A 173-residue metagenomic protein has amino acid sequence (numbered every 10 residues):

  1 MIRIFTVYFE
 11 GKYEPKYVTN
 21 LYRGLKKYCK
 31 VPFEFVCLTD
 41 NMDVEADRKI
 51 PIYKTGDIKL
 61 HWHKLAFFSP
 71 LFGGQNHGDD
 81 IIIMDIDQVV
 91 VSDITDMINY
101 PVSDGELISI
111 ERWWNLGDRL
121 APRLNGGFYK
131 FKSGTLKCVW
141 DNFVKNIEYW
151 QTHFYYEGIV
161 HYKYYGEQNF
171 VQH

Functional and structural regions predicted by a protein language model:
M1-I58, G73-H77, S133: N-terminal anchoring/stem segment of glycosyltransferases
E14-Y17, I58-W62, L116-L124: Short, charged, surface-exposed secondary-structure boundary motifs
T19, W62, A66, Y165-H173: A structural signal for well-ordered alpha-helical segments within the folded catalytic domains of diverse enzymes
V31, E45, K64, M84 (+2 more regions): Residues that flank catalytic or metal-binding motifs in active/ligand-binding sites
D43, K49-P51, T55, W62-N115: GT-A fold catalytic core of metal-dependent nucleotide-sugar glycosyltransferases, centered on the diacidic
S69, K130-K132: Short, well-ordered beta-strand micro-motif
I108-K130: Short beta-strand-to-loop element that shapes/binds the nucleotide-sugar donor at the catalytic cleft/hinge
K132-H173: Catalytic core and acceptor-binding pocket of nucleotide-sugar-dependent glycosyltransferases
